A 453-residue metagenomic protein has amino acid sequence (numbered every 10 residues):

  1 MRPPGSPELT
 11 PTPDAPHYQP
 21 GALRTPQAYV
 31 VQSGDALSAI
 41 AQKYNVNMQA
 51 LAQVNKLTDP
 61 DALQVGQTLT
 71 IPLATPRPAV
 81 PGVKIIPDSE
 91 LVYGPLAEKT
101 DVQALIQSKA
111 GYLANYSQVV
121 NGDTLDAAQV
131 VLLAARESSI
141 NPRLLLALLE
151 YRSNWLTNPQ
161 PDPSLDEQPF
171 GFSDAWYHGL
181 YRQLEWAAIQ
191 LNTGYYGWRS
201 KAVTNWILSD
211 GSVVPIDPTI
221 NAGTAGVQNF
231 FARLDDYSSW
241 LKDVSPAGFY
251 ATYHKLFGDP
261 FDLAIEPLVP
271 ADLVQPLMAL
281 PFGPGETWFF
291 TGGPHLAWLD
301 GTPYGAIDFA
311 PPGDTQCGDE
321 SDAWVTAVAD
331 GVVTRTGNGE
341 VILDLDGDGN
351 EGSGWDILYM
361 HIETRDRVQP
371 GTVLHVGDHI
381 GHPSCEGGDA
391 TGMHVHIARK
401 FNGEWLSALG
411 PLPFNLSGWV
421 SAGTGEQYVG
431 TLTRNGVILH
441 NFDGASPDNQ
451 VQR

Functional and structural regions predicted by a protein language model:
P13-Q49, Q67-L69, L73, I85-I86 (+1 more regions): Primarily a LysM-type cell-wall glycan-binding module
V31, D35-V54, G66, A135 (+5 more regions): Short alpha-helical segments in extracytoplasmic peptidoglycan/chitin-binding modules and envelope-associated proteins
G82-L241: Catalytic glycan-binding domains that act on GlcNAc-containing polysaccharides
S173-T291, V429-R453: Non-catalytic cell-wall polysaccharide-engagement segments
P270-L273, L277, W288-V328: Short glycine/threonine/proline-enriched tight-turn/helix- or strand-capping micro-motif at secondary-structure
P276, D319, Q369-H375, A398-R453: Acidic, glycine-rich catalytic/binding loops that coordinate metals and/or anionic ligands
F290, G331-V333, G371-P383: A structural signal for short beta-strand/turn segments enriched in small hydrophobics and glycine
E320-P370, G392-H394, A398: Zn2+-dependent peptidoglycan hydrolase active-site motif and core
